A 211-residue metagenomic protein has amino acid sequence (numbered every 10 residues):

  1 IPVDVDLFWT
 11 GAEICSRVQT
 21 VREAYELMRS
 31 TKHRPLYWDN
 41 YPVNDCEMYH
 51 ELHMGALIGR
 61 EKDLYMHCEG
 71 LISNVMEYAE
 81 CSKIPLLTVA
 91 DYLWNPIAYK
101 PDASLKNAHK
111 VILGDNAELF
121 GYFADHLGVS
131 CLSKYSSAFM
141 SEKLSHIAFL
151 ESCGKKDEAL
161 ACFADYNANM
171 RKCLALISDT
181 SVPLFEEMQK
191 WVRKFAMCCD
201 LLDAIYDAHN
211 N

Functional and structural regions predicted by a protein language model:
I1-D102: Catalytic-core regions of glycoside hydrolase
Y99-N211: C-terminal functional modules
